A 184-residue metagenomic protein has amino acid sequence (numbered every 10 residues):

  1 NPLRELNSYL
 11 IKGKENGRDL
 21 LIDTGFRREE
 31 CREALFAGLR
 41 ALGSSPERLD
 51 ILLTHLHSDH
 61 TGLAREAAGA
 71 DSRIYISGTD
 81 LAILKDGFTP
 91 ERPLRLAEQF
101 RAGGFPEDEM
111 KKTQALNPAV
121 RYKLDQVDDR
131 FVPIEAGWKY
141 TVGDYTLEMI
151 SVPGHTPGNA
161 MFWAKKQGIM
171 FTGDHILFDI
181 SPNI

Functional and structural regions predicted by a protein language model:
N1, K139, V152-G154: Short polar/acidic secondary-structure junctions
N1-S44, F162-T172: Conserved beta-strand hairpin/beta-sheet module of binuclear metal-dependent hydrolase folds, prominently
R4, E30-C31, L39-Y140, G168: Active-site HxH/HxHxD metal-binding segment of metal-dependent hydrolases
R4-L6, E135, H155-N159: Short beta-strand-initiation
G13, L56, G154: Glycine-rich His-Gly loop
G13-N16, Q114-A115, I176-N183: Short, basic/glycine-rich phosphate-binding loops at helix/coil junctions that contact nucleotide phosphates
L21, F26-E29, V120-Y122, T146-I184: Metallo-beta-lactamase
R130, W138, G143-E148, G158: Short beta-strand or tight-loop elements that sit immediately N-terminal to catalytic metal-binding acidic residues
